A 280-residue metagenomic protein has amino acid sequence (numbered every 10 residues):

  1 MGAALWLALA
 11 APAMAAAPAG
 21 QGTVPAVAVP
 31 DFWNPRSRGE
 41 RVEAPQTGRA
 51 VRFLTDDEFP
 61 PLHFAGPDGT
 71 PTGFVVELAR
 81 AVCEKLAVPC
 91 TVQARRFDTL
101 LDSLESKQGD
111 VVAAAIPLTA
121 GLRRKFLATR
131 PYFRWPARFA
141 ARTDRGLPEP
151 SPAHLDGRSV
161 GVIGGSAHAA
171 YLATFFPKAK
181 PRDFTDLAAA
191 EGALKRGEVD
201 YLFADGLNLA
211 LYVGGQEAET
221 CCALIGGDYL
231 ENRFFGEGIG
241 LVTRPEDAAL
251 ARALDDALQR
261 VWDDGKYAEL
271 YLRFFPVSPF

Functional and structural regions predicted by a protein language model:
A17-I116, R123-R124, D183, D264 (+1 more regions): Extracytoplasmic small-molecule ligand-binding "clamshell" domains of the periplasmic binding protein/Venus flytrap
G22-R36, A167-F184, A223-L224, D255-F280: Ligand-binding clefts/hinges and TM-proximal coupling segments of bilobed small-molecule sensing domains
R49-T55, S151-S166: Short loop->beta-strand "edge-of-pocket" segments that line small-molecule binding or catalytic clefts across diverse
D57, F133-A141, G214-L258, F275-F280: Periplasmic-binding protein-like
H63-P67, A79-V88, S151-H154, H168-D186 (+3 more regions): Ligand-binding cleft/hinge of the Venus flytrap
V82, L104-E105, L155, L194-K195 (+2 more regions): Hydrophobic residues within well-ordered alpha-helices
D98-D102, A115-K125, Y171-T174, D200-F235: A ligand-binding cleft/hinge motif common to bilobed small-molecule-binding domains
R130, A141-V160: Flexible hinge/capping segments at coil-to-helix
